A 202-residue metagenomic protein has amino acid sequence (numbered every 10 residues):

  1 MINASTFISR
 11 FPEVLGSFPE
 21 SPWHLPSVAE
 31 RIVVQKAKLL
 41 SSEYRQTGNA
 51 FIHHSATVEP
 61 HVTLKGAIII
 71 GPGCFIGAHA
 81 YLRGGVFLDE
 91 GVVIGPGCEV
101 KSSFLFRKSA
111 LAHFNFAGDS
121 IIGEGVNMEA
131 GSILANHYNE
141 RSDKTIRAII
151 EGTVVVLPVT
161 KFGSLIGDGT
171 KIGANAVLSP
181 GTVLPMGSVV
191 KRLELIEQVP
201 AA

Functional and structural regions predicted by a protein language model:
M1-N49, H54-S55, T182, M186-G187 (+2 more regions): Terminal amphipathic alpha-helical/low-complexity segments used for targeting or macromolecular assembly
V28-A29, L82, L111, L178: Short amphipathic alpha-helical segments with coiled-coil-like heptad repeat character
F51, I69, F87, L165 (+1 more regions): ABC ATPase A-loop
H54, V58-G97: Glycine-rich active-site/cofactor-binding loop and its immediate structural neighborhood
S102-A202: Glycine-rich hexapeptide-repeat left-handed beta-helix
